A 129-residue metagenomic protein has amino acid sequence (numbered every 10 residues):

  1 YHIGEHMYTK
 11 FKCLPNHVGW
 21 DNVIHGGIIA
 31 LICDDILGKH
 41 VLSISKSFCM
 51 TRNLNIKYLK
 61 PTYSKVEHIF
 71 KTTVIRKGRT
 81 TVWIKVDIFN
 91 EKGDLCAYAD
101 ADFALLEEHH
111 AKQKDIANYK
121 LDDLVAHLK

Functional and structural regions predicted by a protein language model:
Y1-I24: Catalytic strand-loop segment that frames the active site of acyl-thioester-processing enzymes
I3, L59, T73-K77: Short beta-strand micro-motifs enriched in acidic
G4-Y8, N53, E67-I69, W83 (+1 more regions): Intrinsic-disorder/low-complexity, polar/charged segments enriched in Ser/Thr/Lys/Arg/Asp/Glu/Gln
F11-C13, Y58, L105: Hydrophobic residues in beta-strands and at strand termini
N16-G27, L31-L37, V41-L42: A short, contiguous structural element within a folded domain that forms the immediate neighborhood of a functional site
D35-I69, D100-F103: Hydrophobic beta-strand-centered segment that forms part of the acyl-chain substrate-binding groove
T62-S64, I75-K129: HotDog/MaoC-like acyl-thioester-processing domains
